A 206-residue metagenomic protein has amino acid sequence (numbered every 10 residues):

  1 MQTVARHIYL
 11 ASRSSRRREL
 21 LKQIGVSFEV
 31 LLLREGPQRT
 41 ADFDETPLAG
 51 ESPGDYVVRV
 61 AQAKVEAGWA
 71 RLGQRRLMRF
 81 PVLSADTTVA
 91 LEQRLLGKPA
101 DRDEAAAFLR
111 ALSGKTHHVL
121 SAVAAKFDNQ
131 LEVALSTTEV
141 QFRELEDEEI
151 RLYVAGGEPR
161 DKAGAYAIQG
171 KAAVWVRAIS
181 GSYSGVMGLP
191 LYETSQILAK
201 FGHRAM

Functional and structural regions predicted by a protein language model:
Q2-I8, K22, P47-M206: Anionic-ligand binding patches
R6, V26-E29: A generic structural motif
L10-Q23: N-terminal helix-turn-helix
R13, L33, D128: Cofactor-binding loop segments of dinucleotide-utilizing enzymes, especially the Rossmann-like FAD- and NAD(P)+-binding
R16, G36-Q38, L131: Surface-exposed, flexible loop/turn segments at secondary-structure boundaries
R17-R18, V30, Y183: Internal amphipathic alpha-helical segments of the cytochrome P450 catalytic fold
F28-Q38: A short beta-strand-loop structural module common to alpha/beta enzyme folds
Q38-E45, R110: Short, charged, surface-exposed secondary-structure boundary motifs
